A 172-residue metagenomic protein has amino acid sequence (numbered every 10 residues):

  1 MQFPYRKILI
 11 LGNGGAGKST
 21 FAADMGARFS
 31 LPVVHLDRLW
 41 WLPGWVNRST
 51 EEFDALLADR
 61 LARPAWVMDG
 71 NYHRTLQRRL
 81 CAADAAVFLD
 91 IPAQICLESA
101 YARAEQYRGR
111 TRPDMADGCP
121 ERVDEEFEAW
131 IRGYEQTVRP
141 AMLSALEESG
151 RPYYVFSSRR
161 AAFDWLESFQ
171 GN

Functional and structural regions predicted by a protein language model:
Q2-Y5, R28, G133-N172: NTP-dependent small-molecule kinase module
I10: Hydrophobic anchor at the beta1->P-loop junction of P-loop NTPases
G14: The conserved Walker
K18: Conserved lysine of the Walker
F21: Hydrophobic positions on the alpha1 helix immediately C-terminal to the Walker A/P-loop
D24: Active-site signature of alpha/beta-hydrolase-fold catalytic machinery across serine- and Asp/Cys-nucleophile hydrolases
P32-A86, I91: Conserved nucleotide-sensing/catalytic segment adjacent to the nucleotide-binding pocket in NTP-handling enzymes
I91-T137: A glycine- and Lys/Arg-enriched "phosphate-lid" helix/loop adjacent to the NTP-binding pocket of small-molecule kinases
